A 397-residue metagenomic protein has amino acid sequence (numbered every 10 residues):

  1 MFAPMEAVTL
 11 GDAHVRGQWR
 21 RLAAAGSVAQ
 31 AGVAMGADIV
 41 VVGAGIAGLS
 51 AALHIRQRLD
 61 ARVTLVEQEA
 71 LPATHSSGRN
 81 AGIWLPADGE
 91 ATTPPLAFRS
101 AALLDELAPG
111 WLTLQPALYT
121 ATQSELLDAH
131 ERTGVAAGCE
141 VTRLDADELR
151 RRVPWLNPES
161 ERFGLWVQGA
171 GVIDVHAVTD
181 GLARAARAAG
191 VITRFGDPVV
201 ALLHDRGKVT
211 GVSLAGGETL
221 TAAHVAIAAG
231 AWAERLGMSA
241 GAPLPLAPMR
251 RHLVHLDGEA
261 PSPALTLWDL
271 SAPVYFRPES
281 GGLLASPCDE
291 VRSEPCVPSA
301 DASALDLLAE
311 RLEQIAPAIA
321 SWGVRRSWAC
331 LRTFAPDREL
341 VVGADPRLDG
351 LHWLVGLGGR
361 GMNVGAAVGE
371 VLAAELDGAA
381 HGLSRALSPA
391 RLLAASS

Functional and structural regions predicted by a protein language model:
M1-I39, Q57-R58: Extreme N-terminal leader/targeting segments of oxidoreductases
R56-S77: Glycine-rich FAD pyrophosphate-binding loop
A73, G216-L265: Central helical "cap/lid" subdomain
A81-R152, P273-Y275, R311-L312: Dinucleotide-binding Rossmann-like beta1-alpha1 core, especially the glycine-rich loop that anchors the ADP
P95-L96, Y119-L127, L165-R184, S299-D306: Short beta-strand to alpha-helix junction loop
W166-G216, L220: Helical element adjacent to the flavin cofactor pocket in flavoenzyme catalytic cores
V175, A316-S397: C-terminal catalytic lobe of FAD-dependent flavoproteins
P243, D257-G350: Active-site lid/adjacent beta-loop-alpha segment flanking the redox-cofactor pocket in flavoenzymes
